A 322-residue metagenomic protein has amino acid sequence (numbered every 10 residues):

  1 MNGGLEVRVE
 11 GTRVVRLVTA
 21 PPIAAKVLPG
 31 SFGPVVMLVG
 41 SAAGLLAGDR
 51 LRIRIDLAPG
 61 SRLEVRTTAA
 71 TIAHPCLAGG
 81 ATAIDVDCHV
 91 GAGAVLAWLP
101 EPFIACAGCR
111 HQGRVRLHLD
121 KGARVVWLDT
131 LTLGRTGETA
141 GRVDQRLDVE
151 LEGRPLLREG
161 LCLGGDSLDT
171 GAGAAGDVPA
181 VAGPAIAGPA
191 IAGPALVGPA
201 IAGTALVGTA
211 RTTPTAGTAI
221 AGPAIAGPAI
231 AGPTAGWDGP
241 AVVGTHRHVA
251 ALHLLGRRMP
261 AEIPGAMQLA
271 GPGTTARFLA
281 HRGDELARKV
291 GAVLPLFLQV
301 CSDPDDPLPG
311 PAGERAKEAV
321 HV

Functional and structural regions predicted by a protein language model:
M1-P102, A107, A292-L296: N-terminal, charged/glycine-rich beta-strand/loop interface patches
I53-I55, D85-C88, G113-L117, Q145-L147: Hydrophobic/aromatic beta-strand elements that line small-molecule binding cavities or substrate pockets in beta-rich
L57-P59, T67-A69, V90-A92, P100-P102 (+5 more regions): Short, structured patches in soluble enzyme cores that scaffold and shape functional sites
S61, A94, C109, G122-R124 (+1 more regions): Small-residue (G/S/T/A) turn/hinge positions that recur once per unit in extracellular repeat modules
D87-P102, C106-L117, D306-E314, E318-V322: Well-ordered alpha/beta subsegment
C106-R114, L119-D144: Acidic (Asp/Glu-rich), glycine- and aromatic
D129-G176, A231-V322: A structural signal for small-residue-enriched, beta-sheet-centric alpha/beta enzyme cores and oligomeric scaffold folds
P179-T234: Long, intrinsically disordered low-complexity tandem-repeat segments
